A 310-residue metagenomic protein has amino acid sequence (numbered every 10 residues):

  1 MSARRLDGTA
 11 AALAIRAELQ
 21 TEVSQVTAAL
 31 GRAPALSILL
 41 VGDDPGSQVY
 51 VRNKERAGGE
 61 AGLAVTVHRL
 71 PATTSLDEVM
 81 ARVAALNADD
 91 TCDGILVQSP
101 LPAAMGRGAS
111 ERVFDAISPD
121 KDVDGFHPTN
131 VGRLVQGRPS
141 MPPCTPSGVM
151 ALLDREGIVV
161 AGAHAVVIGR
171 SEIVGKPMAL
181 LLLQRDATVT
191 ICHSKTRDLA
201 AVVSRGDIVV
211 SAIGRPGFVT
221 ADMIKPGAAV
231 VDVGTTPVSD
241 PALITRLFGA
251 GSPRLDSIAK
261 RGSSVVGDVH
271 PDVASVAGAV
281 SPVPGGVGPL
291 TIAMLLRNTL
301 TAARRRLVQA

Functional and structural regions predicted by a protein language model:
M1-A11, A109, V113: Helix-enriched interaction subdomains in cytosolic or periplasmic regions, typified by TIR/SEFIR signaling/NADase cores
S2, T9, I15-T21, Q25-T27 (+4 more regions): Adenosine-phosphate binding glycine-rich loop
S37-L40, H68, L96-Q98, V166: Short glycine-rich or small-residue beta-strand-to-loop segments that form or flank ligand, phosphate, metal/Fe-S
V41-E55, P139-F248, R261-P271: Glycine-rich phosphate/diphosphate-binding loop of Rossmann-like nucleotide-binding domains
G58-A72, V189-I191: Short beta-strand elements in bilobed, periplasmic/extracellular small-molecule ligand-binding domains
E78-D90: Short, well-structured alpha-helical segments in soluble
G94-A161, V202: Anion-binding alpha/beta catalytic cores of soluble intermediary-metabolism enzymes, centered on
G106-G125, D222-P237, L247-A259: A short, gly/pro- and small-residue-rich
